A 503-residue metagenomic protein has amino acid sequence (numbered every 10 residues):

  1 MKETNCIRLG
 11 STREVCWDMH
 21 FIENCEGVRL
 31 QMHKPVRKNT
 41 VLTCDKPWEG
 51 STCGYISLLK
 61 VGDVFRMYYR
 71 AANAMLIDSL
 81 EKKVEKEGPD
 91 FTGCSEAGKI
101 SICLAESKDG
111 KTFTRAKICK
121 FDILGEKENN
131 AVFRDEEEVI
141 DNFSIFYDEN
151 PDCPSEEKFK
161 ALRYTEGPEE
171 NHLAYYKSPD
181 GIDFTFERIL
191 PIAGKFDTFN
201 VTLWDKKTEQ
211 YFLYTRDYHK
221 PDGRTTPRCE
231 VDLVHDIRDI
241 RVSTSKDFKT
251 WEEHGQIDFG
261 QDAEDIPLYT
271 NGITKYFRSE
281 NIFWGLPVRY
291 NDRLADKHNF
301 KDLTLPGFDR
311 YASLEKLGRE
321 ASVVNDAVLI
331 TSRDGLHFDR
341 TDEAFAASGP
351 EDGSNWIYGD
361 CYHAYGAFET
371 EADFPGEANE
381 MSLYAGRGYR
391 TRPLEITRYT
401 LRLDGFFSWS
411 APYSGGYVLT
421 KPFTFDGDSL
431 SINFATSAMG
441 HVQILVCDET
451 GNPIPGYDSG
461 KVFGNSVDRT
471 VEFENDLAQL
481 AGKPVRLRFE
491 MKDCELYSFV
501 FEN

Functional and structural regions predicted by a protein language model:
M1-N503: Carbohydrate-active catalytic/glycan-binding domains of CAZyme proteins, especially the secreted or lumenal ectodomains
